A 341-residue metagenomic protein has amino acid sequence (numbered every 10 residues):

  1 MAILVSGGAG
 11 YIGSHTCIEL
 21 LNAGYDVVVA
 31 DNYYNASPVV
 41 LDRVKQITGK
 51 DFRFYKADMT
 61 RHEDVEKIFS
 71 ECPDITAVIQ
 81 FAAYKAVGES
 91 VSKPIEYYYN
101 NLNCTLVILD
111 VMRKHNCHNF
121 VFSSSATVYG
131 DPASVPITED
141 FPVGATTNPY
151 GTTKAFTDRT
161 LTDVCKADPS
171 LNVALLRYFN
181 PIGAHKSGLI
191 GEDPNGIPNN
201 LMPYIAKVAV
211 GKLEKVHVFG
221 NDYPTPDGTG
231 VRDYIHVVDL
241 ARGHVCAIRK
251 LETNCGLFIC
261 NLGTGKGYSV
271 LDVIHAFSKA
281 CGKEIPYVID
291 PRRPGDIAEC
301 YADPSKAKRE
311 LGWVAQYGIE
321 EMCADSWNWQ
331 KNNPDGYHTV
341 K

Functional and structural regions predicted by a protein language model:
M1-A184: N-terminal Rossmann-like NAD(P)+-binding domain of SDR-like oxidoreductases, especially those catalyzing
A2-L4, I95-E96, N148, E192 (+4 more regions): Short, contiguous strand/loop micro-motifs
G24, G151-T152, G196, T264 (+2 more regions): Residue-level detector of secondary-structure boundary/capping sites
Y98, T147-A155, G191-N199, P203 (+1 more regions): Short-chain dehydrogenase/reductase
G183-H185, D222-Y223: Short, basic/glycine-rich phosphate-binding loops at helix/coil junctions that contact nucleotide phosphates
S187-L189: Catalytic core of nucleotidyl cyclases, primarily class III adenylyl/guanylyl cyclases
L201-K341: C-terminal substrate-binding subdomain of Rossmann-fold SDR/epimerase-dehydratase oxidoreductases
